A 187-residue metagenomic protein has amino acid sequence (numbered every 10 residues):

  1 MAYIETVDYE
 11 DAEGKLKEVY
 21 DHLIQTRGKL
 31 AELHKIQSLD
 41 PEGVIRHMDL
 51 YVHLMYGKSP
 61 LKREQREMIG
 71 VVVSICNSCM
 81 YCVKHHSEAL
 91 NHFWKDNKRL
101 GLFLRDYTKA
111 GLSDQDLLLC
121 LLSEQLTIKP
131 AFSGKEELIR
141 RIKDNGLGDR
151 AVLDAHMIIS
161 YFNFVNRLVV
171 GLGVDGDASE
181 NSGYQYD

Functional and structural regions predicted by a protein language model:
M1-D187: Hydrophobic alpha-helical segments
